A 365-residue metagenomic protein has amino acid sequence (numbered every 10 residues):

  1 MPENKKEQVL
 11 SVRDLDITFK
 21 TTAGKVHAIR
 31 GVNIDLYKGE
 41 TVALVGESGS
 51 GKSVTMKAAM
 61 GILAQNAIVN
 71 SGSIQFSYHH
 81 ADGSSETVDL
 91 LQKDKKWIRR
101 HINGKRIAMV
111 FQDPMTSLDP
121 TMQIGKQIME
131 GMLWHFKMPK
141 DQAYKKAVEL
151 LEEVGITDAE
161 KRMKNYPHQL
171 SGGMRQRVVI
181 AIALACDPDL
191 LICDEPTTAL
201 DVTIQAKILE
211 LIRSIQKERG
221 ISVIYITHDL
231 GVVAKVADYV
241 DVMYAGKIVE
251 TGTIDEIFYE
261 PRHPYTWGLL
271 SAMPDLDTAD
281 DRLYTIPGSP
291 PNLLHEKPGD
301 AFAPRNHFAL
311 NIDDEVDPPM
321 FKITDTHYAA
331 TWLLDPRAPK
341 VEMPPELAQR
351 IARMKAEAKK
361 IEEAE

Functional and structural regions predicted by a protein language model:
K5-Q8, G83-T87, T253-E362: Short catalytic/signature loops enriched in Gly
V45-E47: The feature captures the beta-strand-to-loop junction immediately N-terminal to the Walker
G61, I192-P196, L200-R282: P-loop NTP-binding/switch modules centered on Walker-like glycine-rich loops
S73-H101, P139, I257: ABC ATPase NBD Q-loop/coupling interface
Q75, Q142-K161, L270: Conserved ABC ATPase "signature" region
A185-D189: A short, proline-enriched helix->beta-strand linker immediately N-terminal to the Walker B motif in ABC-type P-loop
